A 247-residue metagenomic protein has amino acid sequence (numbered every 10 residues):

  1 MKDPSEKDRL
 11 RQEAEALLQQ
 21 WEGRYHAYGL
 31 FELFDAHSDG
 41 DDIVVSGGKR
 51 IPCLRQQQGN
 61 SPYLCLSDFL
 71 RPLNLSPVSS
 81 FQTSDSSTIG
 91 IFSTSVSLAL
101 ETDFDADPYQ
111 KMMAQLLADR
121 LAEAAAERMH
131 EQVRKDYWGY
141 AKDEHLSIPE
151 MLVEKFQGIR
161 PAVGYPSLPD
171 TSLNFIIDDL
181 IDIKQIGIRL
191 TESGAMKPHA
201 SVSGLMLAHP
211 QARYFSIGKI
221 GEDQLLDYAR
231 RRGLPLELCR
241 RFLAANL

Functional and structural regions predicted by a protein language model:
M1-M112, L116, L146: Active-site loops and adjacent core secondary-structure elements that bind or stabilize anionic groups
K2-E13, Y109-L117, A125, Y165 (+4 more regions): Catalytic cores of large soluble enzymes that bind and process phosphate-bearing ligands
P4, Q57, P72-L73, F81-S84 (+5 more regions): Surface-exposed loop/turn and secondary-structure junction residues enriched for glycine/proline
L17, H26-S46, F69, E131-R230 (+2 more regions): Compositionally biased, low-complexity/repeat regions
L17-W21, R120, A124, R128 (+1 more regions): Change "in soluble alpha/beta enzymes" to "in soluble alpha/beta proteins
S95, T102-Y137, Y214-F215: Conserved mixed alpha/beta catalytic, RNA-binding, or beta-rich assembly cores of soluble enzyme, regulatory
M113, L243-N246: Long alpha-helical repeat solenoid scaffolds
